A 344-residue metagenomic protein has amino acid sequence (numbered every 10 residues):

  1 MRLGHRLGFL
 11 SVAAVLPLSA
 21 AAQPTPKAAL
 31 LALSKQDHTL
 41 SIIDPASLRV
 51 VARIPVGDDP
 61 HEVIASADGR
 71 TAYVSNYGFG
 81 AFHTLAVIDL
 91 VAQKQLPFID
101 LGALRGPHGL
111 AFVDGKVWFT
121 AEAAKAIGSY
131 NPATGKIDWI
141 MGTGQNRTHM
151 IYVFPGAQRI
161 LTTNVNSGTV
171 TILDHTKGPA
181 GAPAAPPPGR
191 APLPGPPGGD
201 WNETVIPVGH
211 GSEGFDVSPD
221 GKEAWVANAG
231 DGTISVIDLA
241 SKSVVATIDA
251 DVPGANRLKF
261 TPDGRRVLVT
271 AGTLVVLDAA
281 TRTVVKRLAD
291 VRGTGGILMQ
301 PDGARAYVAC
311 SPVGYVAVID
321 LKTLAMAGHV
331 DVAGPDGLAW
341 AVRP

Functional and structural regions predicted by a protein language model:
M1-F9: Bacterial N-terminal signal peptides that target proteins for export
A13, L18-P344: Predominantly soluble domains enriched in secretory-pathway, periplasmic, or organellar proteins
